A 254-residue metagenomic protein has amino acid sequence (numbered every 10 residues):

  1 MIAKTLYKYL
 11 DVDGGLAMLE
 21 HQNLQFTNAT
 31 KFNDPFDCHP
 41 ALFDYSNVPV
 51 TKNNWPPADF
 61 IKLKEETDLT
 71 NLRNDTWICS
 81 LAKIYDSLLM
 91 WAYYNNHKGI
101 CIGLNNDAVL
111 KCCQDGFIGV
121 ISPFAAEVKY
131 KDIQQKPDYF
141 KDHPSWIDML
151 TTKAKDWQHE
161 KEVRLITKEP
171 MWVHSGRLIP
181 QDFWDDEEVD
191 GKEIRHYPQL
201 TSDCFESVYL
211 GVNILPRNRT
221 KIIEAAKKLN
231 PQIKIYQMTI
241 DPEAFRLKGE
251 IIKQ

Functional and structural regions predicted by a protein language model:
M1-Q254: Partner-binding and oligomerization surfaces adjacent to conserved cores of proteins that assemble macromolecular
